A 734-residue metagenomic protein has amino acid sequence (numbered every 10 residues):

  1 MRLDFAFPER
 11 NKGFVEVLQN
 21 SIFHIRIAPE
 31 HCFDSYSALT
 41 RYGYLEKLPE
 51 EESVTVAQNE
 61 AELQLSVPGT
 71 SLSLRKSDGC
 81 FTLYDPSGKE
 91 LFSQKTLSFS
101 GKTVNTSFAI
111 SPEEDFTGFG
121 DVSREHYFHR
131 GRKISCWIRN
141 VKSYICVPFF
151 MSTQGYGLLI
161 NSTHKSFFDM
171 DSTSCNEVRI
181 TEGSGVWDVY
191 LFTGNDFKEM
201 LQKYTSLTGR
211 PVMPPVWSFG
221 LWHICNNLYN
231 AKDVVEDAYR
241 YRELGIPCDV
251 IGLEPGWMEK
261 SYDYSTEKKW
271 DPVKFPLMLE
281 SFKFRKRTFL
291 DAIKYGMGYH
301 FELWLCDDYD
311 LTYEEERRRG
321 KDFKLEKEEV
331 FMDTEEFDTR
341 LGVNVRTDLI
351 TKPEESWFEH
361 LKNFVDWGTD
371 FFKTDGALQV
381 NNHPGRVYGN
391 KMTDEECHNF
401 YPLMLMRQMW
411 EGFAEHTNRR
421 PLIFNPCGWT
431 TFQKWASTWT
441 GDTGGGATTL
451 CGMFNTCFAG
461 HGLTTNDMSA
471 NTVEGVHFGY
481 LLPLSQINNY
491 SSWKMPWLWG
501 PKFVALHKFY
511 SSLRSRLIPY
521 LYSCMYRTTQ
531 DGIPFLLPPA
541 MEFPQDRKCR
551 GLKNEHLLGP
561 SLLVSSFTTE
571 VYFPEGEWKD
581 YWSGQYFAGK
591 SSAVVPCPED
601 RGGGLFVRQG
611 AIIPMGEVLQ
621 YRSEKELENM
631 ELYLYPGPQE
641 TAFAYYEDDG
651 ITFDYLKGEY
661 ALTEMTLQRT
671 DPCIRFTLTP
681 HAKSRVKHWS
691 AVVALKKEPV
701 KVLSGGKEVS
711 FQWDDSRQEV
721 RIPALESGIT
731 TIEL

Functional and structural regions predicted by a protein language model:
M1-S218, H223-Y239, M278, L290 (+1 more regions): N-terminal accessory segment at the very beginning of proteins
F5, C397-H398, A505-L513, L517 (+3 more regions): C-terminal/peripheral segments of proteins
G88-G602: Catalytic-domain carbohydrate-binding cleft regions of carbohydrate-active enzymes
